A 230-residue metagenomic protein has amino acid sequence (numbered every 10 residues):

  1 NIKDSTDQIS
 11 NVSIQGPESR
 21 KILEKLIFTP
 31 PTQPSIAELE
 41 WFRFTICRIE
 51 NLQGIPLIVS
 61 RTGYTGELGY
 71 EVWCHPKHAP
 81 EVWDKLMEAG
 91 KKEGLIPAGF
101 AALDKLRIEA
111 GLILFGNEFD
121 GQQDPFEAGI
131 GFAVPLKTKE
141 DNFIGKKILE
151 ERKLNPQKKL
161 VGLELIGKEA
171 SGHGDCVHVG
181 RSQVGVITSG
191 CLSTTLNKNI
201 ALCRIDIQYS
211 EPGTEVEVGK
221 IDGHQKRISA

Functional and structural regions predicted by a protein language model:
N1-A230: Conserved, structured C-terminal
